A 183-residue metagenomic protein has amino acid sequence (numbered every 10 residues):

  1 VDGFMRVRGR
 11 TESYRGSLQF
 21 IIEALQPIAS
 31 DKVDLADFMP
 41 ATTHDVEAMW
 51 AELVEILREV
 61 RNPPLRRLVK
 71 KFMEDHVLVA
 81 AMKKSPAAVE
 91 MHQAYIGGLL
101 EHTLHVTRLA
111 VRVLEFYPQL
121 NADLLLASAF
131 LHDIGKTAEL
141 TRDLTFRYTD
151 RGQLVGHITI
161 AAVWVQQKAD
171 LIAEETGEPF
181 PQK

Functional and structural regions predicted by a protein language model:
V1-S13: OB-fold and OB-like beta-barrel modules that bind single-stranded nucleic acids
S17-K84: Extended, charge-rich, solvent-exposed interface segments
I56-R61, M91-G98, A110-L120, E175: Short helix-to-loop capping/linker segments positioned immediately adjacent to catalytic or ligand/cofactor-binding
R66-V69, I96, I158: Primarily single-stranded nucleic-acid-binding OB-fold modules
L68-M73, P86-V89, L125-L131, K183: Short alpha-helical scaffolding segments that buttress acidic/His motifs in well-ordered protein cores
A80-E101, T145-Y148: Active-site flanking loop/helix segments enriched in acidic
E101, R112-K183: Divalent metal-dependent catalytic cores for phosphoryl transfer on phosphate-bearing substrates
